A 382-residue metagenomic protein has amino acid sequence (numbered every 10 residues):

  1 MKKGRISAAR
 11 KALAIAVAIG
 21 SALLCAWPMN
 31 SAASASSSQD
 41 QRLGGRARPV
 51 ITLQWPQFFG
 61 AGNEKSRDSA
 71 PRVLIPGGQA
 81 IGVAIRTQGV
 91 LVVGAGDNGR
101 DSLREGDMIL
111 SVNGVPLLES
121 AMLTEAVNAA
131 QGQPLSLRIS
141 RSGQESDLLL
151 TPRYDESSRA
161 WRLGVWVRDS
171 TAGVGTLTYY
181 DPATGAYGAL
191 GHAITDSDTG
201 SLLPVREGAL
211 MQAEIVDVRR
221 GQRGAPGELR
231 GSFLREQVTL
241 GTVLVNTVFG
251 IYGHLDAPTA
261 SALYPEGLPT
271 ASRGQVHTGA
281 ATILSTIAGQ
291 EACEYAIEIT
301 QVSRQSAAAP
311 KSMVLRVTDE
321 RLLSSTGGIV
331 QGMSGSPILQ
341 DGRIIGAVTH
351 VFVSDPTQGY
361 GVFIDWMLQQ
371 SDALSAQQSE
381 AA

Functional and structural regions predicted by a protein language model:
K2, A9, I15-L74, N246-I297: Interdomain regulatory linker/hinge segments that flank or connect interaction modules in polarity/junction/synaptic
R42-G96, L149-R168, G289-D319: PDZ/PDZ-like peptide-tail recognition elements
A70, R104, T124-L163, A381: PDZ-domain C-terminal substructure recognizer with occasional recognition of PDZ-binding tails
Q88, E105-G106, H277, S334 (+1 more regions): Short, flexible surface segments
G99-M108, A129, I329-G332: A short glycine-leucine-enriched loop at secondary-structure breakpoints that most characteristically corresponds
R100-M122, I338-D341, I345-T349: Conserved PDZ fold ligand-binding element
S111-S142, P356-T357, V362-D365: PDZ domains, with a preference for the canonical peptide-binding region formed by the helix
R153-G327, Q331, Q340-D341, T349 (+1 more regions): Serine endopeptidase catalytic core focused on the charge-relay Asp
